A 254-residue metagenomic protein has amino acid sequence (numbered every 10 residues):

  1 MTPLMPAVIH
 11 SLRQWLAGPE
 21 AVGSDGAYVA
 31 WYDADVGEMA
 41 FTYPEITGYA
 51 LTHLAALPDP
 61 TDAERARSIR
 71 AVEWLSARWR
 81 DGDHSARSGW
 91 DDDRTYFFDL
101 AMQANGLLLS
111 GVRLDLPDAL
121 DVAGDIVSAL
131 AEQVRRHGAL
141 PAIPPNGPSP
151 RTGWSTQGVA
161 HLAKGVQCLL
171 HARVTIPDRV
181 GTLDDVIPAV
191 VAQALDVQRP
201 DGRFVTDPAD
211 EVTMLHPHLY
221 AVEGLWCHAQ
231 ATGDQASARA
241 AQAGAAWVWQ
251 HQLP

Functional and structural regions predicted by a protein language model:
M1-P254: Glycan-recognition and catalytic cores of secretory/periplasmic carbohydrate-active enzymes
